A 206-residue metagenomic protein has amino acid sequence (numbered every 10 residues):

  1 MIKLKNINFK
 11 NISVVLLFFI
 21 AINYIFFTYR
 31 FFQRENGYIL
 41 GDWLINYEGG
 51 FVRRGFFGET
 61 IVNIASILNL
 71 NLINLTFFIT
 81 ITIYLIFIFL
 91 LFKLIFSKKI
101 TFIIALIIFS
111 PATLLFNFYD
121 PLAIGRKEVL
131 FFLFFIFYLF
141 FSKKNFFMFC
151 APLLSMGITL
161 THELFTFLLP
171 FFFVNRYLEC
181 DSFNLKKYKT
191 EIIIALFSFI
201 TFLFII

Functional and structural regions predicted by a protein language model:
A21-R34, G55, K187-I206: Membrane-lumen/periplasm interface segments of specific transmembrane helices in polyprenyl phosphate-linked
I25-G41, E48-T60, H162: Extracytoplasmic catalytic/substrate-binding loops of multi-pass membrane glycan-assembly enzymes
E48-T82: Short hydrophobic/aromatic helix or loop-helix immediately within or flanking a transmembrane segment in polytopic
G55, I103-L133: Aromatic- and kink-enriched transmembrane "portal" helix at the membrane-lumen/periplasm boundary that abuts
F78-I100, F137: Transmembrane-helix motifs of polytopic, lipid-linked glycan transferases
F135-M148, S182-F183: Membrane-interface transmembrane helices that cradle and orient dolichyl/undecaprenyl
F147-F172: Membrane-interface alpha helices of multi-pass inner-membrane proteins
L169-F197: Perimembrane helix-loop-helix junctions
